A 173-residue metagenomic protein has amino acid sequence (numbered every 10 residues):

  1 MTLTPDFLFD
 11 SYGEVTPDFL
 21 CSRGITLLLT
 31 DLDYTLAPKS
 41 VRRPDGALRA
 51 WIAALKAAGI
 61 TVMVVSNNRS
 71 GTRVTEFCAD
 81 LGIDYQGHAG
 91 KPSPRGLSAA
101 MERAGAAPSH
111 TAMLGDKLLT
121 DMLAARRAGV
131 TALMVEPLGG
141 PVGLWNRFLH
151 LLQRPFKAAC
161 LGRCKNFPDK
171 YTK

Functional and structural regions predicted by a protein language model:
M1-T30, K39-R42, G46-V65, R69-M113 (+1 more regions): Asp-based, Mg2+/Mn2+-dependent phosphohydrolase catalytic module
D33: Nucleotide-activated donor-dependent transferases that construct or modify glycoconjugates
